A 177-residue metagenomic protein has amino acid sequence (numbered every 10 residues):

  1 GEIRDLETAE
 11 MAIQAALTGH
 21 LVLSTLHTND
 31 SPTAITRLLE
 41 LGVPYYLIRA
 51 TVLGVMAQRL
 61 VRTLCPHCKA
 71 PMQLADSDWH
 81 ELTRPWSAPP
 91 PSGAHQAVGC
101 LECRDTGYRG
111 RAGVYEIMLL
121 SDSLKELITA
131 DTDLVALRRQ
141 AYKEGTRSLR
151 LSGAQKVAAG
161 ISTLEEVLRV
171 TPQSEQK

Functional and structural regions predicted by a protein language model:
G1-K177: Short, flexible helix-loop junctions that flank or precede catalytic/ligand sites
